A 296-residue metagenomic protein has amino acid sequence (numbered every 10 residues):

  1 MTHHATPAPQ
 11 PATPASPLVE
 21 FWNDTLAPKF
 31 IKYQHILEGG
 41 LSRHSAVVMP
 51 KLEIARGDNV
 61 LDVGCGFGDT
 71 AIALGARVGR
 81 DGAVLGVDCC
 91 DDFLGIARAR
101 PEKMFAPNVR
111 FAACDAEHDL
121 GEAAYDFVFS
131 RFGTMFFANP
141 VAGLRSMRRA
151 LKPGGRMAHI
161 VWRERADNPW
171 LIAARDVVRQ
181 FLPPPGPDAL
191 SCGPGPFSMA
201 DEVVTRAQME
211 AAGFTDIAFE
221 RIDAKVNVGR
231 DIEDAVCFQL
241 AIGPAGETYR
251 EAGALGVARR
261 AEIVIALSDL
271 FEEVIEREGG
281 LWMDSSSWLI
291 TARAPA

Functional and structural regions predicted by a protein language model:
T2-D58, D69-A73, I96, M104: Conserved class I S-adenosyl-L-methionine
T2-H4, P11-F21, L26-I36, A218-E278: C-terminal helical/coil "lid" or tail adjacent to the Rossmann-like core of SAM-dependent
N59-D119, A142: Class I SAM-dependent methyltransferase SAM/SAH-binding core
G79, F137-A138, L151-P153: Helix-to-beta-strand junctions that scaffold the AdoMet/dcAdoMet cofactor pocket in Class I SAM-dependent enzymes
E117-V128: A short acidic, Gly/Pro-enriched loop at the edge of an enzyme's catalytic core that lines a small-molecule cofactor
D126-V141, R163-R165: A short SAM/SAH-binding and catalytic strip from SAM-dependent methyltransferases
V141, K152, R156-R230: Conserved catalytic/acceptor-binding region of the Class I
A212-T215, V236-Q239, S287-A296: Core SAM-dependent methyltransferase catalytic element
